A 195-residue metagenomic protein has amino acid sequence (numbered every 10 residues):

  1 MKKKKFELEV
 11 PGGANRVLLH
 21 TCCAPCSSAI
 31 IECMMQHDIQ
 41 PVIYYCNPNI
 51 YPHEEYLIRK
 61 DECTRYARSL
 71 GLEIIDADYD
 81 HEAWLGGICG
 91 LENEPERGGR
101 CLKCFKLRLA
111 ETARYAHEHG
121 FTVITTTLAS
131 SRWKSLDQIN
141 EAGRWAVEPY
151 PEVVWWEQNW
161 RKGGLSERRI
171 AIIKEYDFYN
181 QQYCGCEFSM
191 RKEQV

Functional and structural regions predicted by a protein language model:
M1-V195: Nucleotide-activated chemistry modules centered on ATP-dependent adenylation/adenylyltransferase
